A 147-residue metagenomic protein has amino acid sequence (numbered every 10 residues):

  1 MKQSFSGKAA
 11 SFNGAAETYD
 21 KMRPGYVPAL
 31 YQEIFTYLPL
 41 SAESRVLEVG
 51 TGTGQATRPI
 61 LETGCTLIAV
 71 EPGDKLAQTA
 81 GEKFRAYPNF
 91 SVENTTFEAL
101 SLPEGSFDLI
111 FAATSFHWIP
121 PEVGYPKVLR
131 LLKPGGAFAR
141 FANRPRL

Functional and structural regions predicted by a protein language model:
M1-E17: N-terminal, positively charged/glycine-rich alpha-helical extensions of SAM-dependent methyltransferases
P24-S44: Conserved alpha-helix/loop element of class I SAM-dependent methyltransferases that forms part of the SAM/SAH-binding
R45-L47, T53-A99: Class I SAM-dependent methyltransferase SAM/SAH-binding core
C65, K133-G136: A short helix->loop->beta-strand "cap" motif at the edges of active sites that frequently abuts
A99-I110: A short acidic, Gly/Pro-enriched loop at the edge of an enzyme's catalytic core that lines a small-molecule cofactor
D108-E122: A short SAM/SAH-binding and catalytic strip from SAM-dependent methyltransferases
V123-P134: A short glycine-rich, Lys/Arg-flanked "PGG" loop and its adjoining helix->strand segment in the class I
G135-N143: Conserved beta-strand signature within the Rossmann-like core of class I S-adenosyl-L-methionine
